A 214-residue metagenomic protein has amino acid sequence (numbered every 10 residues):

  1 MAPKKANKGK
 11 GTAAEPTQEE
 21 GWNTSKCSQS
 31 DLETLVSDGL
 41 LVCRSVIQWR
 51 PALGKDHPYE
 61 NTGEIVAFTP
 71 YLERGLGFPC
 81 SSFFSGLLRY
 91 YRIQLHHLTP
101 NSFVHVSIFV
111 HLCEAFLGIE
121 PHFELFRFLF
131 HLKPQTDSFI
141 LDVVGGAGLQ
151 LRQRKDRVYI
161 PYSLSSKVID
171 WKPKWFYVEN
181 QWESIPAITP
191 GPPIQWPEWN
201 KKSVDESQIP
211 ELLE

Functional and structural regions predicted by a protein language model:
M1-E214: Residue-register detector that marks a fixed positional context within folded domains
